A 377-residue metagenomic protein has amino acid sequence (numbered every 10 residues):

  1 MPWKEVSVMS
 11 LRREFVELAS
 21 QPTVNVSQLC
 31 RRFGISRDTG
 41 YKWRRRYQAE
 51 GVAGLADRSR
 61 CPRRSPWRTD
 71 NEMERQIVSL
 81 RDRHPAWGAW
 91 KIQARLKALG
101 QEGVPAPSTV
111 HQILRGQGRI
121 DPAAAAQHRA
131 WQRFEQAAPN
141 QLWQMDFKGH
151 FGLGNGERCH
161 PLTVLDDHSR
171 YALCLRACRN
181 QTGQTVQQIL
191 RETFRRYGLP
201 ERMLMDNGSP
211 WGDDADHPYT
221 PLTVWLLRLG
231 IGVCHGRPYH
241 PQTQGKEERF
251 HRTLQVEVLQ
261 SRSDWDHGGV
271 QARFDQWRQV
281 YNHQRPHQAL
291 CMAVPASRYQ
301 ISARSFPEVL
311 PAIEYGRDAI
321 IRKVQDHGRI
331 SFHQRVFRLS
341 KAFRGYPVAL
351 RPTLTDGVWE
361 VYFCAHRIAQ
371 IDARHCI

Functional and structural regions predicted by a protein language model:
M1-E14, R63-N71: Short, Lys/Arg-enriched anionic-surface-contact patches
S7-V24, E74-R83: Short, amphipathic alpha-helical "recognition" segments used to contact nucleic acids or chromatin
F15, L29, G40, G51 (+13 more regions): Mobile genetic element proteins and their domesticated derivatives, centered on retroelements and DNA transposons
V52-M145, H150, T220, V294-A303: Basic, flexible linker segments flanking DNA-binding modules in nucleic acid-interacting mobile-element proteins
R68, S108, L114-A172, R179 (+4 more regions): Mobile-element integrase/transposase regions, centering on the N-terminal DNA-binding/Zn-coordinating module
Q181, L190, F194-A215, R237-Y239 (+2 more regions): Acidic/histidine-rich, metal-coordinating catalytic segments
A215, P221-P307, A349, L354: Charged alpha-helix within mobile-element recombinases
R278, N282-I377: C-terminal, beta-rich DNA-binding module of retroviral/retroelements integrases
